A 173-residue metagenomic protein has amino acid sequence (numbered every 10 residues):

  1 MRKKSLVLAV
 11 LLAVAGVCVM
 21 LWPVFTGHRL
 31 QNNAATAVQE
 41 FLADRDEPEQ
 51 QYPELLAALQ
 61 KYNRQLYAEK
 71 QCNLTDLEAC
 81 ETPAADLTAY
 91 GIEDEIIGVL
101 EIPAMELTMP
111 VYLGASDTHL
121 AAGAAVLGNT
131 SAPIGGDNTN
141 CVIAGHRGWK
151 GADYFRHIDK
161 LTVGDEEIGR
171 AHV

Functional and structural regions predicted by a protein language model:
R2, L6-R170: Solvent-exposed, non-transmembrane regions of membrane-associated and secreted proteins
